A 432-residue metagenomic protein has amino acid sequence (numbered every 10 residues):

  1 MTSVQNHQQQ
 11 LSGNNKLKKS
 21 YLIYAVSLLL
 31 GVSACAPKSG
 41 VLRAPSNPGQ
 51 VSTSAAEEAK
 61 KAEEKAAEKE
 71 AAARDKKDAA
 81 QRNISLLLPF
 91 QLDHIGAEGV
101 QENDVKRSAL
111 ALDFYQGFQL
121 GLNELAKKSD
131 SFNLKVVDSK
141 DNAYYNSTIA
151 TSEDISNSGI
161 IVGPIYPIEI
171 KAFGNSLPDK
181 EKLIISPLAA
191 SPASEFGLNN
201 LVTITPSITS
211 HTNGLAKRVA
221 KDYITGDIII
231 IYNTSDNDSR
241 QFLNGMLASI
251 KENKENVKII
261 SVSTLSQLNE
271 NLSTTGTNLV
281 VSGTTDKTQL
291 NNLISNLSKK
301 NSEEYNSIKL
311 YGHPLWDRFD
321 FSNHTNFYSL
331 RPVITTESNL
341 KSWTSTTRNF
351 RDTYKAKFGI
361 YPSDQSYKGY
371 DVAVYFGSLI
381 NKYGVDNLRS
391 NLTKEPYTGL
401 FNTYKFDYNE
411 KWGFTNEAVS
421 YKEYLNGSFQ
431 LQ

Functional and structural regions predicted by a protein language model:
T2-G31, C35-Q432: Extracytosolic ligand-binding ectodomains
